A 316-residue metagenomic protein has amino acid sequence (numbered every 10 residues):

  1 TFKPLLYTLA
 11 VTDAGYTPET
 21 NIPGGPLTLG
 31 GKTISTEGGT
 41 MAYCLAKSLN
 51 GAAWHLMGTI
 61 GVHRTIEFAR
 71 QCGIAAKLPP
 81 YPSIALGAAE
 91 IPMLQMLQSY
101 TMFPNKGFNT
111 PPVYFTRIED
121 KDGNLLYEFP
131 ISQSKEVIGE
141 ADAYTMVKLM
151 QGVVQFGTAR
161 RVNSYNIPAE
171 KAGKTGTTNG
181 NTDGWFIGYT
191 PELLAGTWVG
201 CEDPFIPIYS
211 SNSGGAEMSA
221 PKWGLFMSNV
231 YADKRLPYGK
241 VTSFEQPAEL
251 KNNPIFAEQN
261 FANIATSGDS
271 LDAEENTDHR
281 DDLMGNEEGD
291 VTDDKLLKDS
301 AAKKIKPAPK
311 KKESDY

Functional and structural regions predicted by a protein language model:
T1-F2, A88-I91, G215: Gly/Ser-rich catalytic serine loop of serine hydrolases
T1-I22, C44, S99-F103, M146 (+2 more regions): Active-site SXXK
L9-A14, T59, R64, M102 (+2 more regions): Active-site catalytic microenvironments for nucleophilic, acid-base chemistry
Y16-T65, Y81, N109, K121-G152: Conserved catalytic neighborhood of penicillin-recognizing serine enzymes
T33-S35, G61-Y100, G107, P111-Y114: Mid-domain, small-residue-enriched loop/turn segments at the edges of structured enzyme/sensor domains
A46, P92-M93, L97-Q98, M102-F256 (+2 more regions): A penicillin-recognizing enzyme superfamily signal
E288-Y316: Long, low-complexity, intrinsically disordered segments
